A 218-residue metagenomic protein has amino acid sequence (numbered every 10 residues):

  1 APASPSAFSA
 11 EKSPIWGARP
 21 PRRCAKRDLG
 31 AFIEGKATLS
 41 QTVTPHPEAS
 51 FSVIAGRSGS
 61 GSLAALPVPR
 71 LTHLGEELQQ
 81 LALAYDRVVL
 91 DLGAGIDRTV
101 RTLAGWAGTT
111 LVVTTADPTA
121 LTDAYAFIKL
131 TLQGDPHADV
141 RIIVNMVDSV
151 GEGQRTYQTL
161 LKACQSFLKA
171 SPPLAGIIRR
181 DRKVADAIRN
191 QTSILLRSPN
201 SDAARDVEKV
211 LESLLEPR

Functional and structural regions predicted by a protein language model:
P2-S4, S9-L83, K183, I188-S193: P-loop/Walker-type NTP enzyme "switch/lid" segment
S6-A7, L90, V112, I142-V144: Structural beta-sheet core signal
E77-Y85, D97-T119: Inter-motif core of Ras-like GTPase G domains
T115-A116, V140-Q154, G176-V184: G-domain G4 guanine-recognition motif of GTPases
L121-H137: Conserved C-terminal guanine-recognition region of P-loop GTPase G domains, centered on the G4
G134-V140, L168-P172: Short, structured loop/turn "capping" segments at alpha-beta junctions
F167-S193, V207: Beta-strand-loop-alpha "switch" segments that mediate conformational coupling across diverse proteins
R189-R218: NTP-binding/hydrolysis catalytic cores, primarily Walker-type P-loop NTPases
